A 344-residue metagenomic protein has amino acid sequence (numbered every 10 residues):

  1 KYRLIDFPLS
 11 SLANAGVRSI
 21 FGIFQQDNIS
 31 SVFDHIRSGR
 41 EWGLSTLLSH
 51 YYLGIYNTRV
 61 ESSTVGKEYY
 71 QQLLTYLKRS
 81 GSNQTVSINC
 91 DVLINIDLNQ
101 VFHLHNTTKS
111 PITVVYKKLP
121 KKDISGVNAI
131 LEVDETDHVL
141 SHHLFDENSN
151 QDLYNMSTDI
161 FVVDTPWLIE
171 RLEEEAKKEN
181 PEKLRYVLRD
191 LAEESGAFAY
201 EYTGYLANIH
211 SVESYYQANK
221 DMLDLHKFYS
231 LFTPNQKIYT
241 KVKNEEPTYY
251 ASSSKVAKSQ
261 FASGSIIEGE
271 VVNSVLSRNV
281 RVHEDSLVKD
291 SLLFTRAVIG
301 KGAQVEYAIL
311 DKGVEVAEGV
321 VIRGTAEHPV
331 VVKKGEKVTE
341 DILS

Functional and structural regions predicted by a protein language model:
K1-D221, V332: Unchanged
P166, A176-S344: Left-handed beta-helix
